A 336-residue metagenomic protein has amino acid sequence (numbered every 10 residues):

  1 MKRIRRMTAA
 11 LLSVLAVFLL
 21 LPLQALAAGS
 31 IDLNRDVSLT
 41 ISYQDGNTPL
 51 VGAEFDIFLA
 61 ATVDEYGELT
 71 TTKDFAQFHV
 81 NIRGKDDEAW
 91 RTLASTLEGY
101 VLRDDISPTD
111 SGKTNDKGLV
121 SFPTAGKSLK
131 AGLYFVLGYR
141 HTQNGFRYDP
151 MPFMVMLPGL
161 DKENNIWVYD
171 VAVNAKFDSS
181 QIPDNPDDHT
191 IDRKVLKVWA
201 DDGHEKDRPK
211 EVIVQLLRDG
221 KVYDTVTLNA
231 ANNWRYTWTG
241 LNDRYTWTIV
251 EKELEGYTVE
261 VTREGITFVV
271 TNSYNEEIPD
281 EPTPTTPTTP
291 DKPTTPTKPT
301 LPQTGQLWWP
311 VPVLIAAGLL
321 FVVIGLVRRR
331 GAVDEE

Functional and structural regions predicted by a protein language model:
M1-E336: Solvent-exposed loop/turn and edge beta-strand elements of beta-rich ligand-binding domains
